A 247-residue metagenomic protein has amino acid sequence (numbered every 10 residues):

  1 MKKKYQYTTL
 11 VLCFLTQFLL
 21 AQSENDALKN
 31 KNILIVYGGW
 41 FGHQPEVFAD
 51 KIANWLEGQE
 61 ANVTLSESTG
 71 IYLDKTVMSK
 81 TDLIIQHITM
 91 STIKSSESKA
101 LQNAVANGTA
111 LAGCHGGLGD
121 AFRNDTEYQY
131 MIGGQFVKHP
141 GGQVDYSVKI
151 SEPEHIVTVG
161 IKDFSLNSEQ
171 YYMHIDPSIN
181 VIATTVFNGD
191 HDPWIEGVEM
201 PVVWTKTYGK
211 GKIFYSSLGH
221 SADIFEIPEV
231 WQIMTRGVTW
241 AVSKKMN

Functional and structural regions predicted by a protein language model:
M1-D26: Bacterial Sec-dependent N-terminal signal peptides
E24-N32, G58, G189-M200, T207-N247: Extracellular ligand-binding/catalytic regions of CAZymes and related secreted enzymes and adhesion modules
N25, N32-V36, W40-G119: Helical hinge/lid and interdomain linker segments adjacent to catalytic or ligand-binding clefts that mediate domain
V36, S91-G160: A glycine-rich, often tryptophan-bearing local segment used as a flexible ligand/cofactor-contacting loop or short
W40-F41, S91, L118-G119, V186-G189 (+2 more regions): Short, solvent-exposed loop/turn segments at secondary-structure junctions
V47, K51, S96, A100 (+4 more regions): Extracytoplasmic/secreted proteins, especially bacterial periplasmic and envelope-associated proteins
L56-Q59, V137-G209: Catalytic beta-strand/loop cores that center a nucleophilic Ser/Cys/Thr and support acyl-enzyme chemistry
A110-A112, I182, F214: Structural detector of well-ordered beta-strand residues that form the stable sheet scaffold of enzyme domains
